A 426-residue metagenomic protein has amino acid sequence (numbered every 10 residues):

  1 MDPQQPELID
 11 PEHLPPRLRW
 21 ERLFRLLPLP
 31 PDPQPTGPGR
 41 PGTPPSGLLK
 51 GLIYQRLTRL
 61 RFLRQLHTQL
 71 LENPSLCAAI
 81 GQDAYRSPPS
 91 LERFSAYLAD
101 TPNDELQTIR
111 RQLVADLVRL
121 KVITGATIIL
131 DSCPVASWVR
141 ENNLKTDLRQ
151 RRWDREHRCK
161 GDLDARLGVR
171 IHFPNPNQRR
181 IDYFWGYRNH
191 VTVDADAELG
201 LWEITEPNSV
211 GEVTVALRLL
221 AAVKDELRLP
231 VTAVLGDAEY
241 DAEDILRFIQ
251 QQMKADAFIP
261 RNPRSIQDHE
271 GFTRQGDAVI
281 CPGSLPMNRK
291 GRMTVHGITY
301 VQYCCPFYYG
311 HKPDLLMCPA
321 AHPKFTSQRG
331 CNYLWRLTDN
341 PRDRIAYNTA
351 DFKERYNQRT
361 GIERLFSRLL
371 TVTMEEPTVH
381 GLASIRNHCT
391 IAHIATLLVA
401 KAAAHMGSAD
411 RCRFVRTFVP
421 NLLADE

Functional and structural regions predicted by a protein language model:
M1-L48, I53-T58, A78, D100-T108 (+4 more regions): Dynamic "connector" segments at or just before major functional cores
L18-W20, F24, L70-L71, G271-T299 (+1 more regions): Short amphipathic alpha-helical "interface-anchor" segments enriched in bulky aromatics
T36-S46, R180-D182, N357, V379-C389: Structural motif
P41-I109, L220, A383-R386: Short, positively charged, Gly/Tyr-enriched micro-motifs that form contact patches at catalytic or ligand/partner
A96-K254, P260-N262: Polybasic low-complexity intrinsically disordered regions
P263-D268: Short gly/pro/ser/thr-enriched loop/turn and capping motifs at secondary-structure boundaries
Y303-R344: Long, low-complexity, polar/charged, intrinsically disordered or flexibly structured peripheral segments
F352-E426: Basic, amphipathic alpha-helical segments enriched in Lys/Arg and hydrophobic/aromatic residues
